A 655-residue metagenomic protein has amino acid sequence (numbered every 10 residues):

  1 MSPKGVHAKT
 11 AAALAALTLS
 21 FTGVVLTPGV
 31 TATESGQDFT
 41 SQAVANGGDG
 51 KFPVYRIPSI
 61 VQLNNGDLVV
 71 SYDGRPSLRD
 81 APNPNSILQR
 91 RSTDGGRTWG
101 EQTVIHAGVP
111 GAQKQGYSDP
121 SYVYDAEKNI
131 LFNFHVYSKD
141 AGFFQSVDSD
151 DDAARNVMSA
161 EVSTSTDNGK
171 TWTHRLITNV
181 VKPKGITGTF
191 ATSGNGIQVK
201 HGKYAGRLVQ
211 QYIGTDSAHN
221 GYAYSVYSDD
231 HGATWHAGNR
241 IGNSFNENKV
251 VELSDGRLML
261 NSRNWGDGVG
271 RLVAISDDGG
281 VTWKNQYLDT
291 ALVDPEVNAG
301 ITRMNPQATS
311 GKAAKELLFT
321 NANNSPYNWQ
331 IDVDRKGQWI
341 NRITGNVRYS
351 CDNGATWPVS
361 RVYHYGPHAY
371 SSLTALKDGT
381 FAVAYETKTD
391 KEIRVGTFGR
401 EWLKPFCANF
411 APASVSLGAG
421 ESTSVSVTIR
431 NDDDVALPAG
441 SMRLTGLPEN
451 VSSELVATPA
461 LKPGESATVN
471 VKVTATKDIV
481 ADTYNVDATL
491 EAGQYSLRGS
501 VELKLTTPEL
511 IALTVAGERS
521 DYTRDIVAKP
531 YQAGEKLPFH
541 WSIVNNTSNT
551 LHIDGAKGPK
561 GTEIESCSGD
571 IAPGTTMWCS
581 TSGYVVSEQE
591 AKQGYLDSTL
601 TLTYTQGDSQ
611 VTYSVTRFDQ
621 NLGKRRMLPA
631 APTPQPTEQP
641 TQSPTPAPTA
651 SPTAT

Functional and structural regions predicted by a protein language model:
M1-A32: Secretory targeting and sorting signals
A8-A12, G29, K472, N485 (+3 more regions): Short, intrinsically disordered, low-complexity terminal segments
S35-N409: Asp-box/BNR beta-propeller blade signature and adjacent active/binding-site loops in extracellular glycan-interacting
A408-V425, I429-T468, T474-T483, E491-Y495 (+1 more regions): Exported/extracytosolic protein signature
R625-T655: Ser/Thr/Gly/Pro-rich low-complexity, disordered linker/stalk segments of secreted and cell-surface proteins
